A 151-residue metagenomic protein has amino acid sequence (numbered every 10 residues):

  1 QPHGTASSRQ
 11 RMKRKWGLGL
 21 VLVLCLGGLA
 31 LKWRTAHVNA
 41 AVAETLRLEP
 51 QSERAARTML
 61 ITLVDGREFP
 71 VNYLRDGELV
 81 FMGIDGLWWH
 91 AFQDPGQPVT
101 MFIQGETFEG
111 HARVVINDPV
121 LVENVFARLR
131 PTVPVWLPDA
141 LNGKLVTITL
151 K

Functional and structural regions predicted by a protein language model:
Q1-R11: Short, Lys/Arg-enriched N-terminal segments with co-localized hydrophobic residues within the first ~10-30 amino acids
K15-K32: Hydrophobic membrane-insertion alpha-helices, especially the h-region of bacterial N-terminal signal peptides
L18, G27, R47-E49, A55-T58: Portal/gating segments that form or line small-molecule/metal binding sites
L18, L87-K151: Short, structured beta-strand-loop surface elements
L29-E49: Aromatic-capped interface at the extracytoplasmic side of an N-terminal signal-anchor transmembrane helix
N39-V42, D85, V122: A structural signal for well-ordered alpha-helical scaffolds and beta->alpha junctions
A43-E53, G86-D94: Short linear motifs in intrinsically disordered
Q51-D85, H111: Short beta-strand segments
